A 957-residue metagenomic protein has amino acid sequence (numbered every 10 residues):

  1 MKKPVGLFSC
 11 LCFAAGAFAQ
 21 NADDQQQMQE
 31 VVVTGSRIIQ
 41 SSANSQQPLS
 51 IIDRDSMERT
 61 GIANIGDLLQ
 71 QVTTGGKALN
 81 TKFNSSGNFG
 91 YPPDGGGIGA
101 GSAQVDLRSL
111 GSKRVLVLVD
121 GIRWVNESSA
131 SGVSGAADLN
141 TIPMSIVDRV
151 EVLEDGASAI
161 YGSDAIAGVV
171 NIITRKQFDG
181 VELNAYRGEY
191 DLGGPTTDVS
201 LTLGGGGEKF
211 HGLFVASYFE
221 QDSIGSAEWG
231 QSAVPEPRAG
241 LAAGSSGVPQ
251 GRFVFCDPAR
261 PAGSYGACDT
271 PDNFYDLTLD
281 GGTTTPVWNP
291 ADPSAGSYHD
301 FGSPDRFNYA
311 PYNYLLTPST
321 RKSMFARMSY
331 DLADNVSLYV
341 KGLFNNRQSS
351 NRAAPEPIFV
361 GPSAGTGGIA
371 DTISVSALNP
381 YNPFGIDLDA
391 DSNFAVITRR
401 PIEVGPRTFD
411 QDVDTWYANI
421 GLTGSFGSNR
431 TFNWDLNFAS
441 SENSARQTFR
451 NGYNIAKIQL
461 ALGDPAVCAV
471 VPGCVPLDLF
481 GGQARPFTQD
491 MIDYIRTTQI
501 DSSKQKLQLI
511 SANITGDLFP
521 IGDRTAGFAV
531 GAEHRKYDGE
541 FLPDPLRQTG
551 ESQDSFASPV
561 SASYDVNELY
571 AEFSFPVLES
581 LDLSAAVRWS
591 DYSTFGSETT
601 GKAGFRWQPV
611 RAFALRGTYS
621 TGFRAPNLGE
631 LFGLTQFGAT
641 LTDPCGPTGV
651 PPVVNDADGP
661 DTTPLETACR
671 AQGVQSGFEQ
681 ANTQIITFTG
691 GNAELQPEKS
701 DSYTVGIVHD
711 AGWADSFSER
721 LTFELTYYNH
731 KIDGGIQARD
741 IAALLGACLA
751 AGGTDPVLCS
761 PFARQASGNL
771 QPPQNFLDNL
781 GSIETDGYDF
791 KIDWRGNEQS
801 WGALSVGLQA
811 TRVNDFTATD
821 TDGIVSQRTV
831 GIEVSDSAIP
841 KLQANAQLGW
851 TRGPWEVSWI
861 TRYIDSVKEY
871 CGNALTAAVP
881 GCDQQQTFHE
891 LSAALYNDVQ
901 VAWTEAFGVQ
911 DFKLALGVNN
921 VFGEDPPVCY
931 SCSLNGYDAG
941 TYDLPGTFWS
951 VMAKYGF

Functional and structural regions predicted by a protein language model:
M1-T73, R108, I142, S200 (+7 more regions): N-terminal Sec signal peptide and the immediately downstream disordered periplasmic leader that contains the TonB box
D67-T73, K77-S102, L110, I122-A418 (+10 more regions): Surface-exposed beta-strand-turn/loop segments characteristic of Gram-negative outer-membrane beta-barrels
Q177-V181, E208-K209, A333-V336, S425-W434 (+10 more regions): Short loop/turn motifs that connect adjacent beta-strands in outer-membrane beta-barrel proteins
R187-D191, G207-K209, Y218-D222, F344-Q348 (+15 more regions): Transmembrane beta-strands of outer-membrane beta-barrel pores
N443, T448-I458, E533, A557 (+6 more regions): Structural signature of Gram-negative outer-membrane beta-barrels, strongest in the C-terminal barrel of TonB-dependent
T448, N454-A456, S620, F637 (+4 more regions): C-terminal beta-signal and terminal closure region of outer-membrane beta-barrel proteins
R720-G872: Gram-negative outer-membrane beta-barrel transporters
N814-D815, T861-A874, W903-F957: C-terminal beta-signal and adjacent terminal beta-strands/loops of Gram-negative outer-membrane beta-barrel proteins
